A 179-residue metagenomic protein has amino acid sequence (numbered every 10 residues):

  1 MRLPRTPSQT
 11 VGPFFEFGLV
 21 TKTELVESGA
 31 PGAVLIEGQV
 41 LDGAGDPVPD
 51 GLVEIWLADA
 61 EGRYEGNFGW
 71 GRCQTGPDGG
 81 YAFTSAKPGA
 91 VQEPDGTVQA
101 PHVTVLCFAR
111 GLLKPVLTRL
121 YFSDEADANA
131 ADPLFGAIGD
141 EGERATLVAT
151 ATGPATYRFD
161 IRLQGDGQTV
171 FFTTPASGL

Functional and structural regions predicted by a protein language model:
M1-L179: Beta-strand-dominated extracellular/periplasmic modules and repeats in secreted or surface-exposed proteins
